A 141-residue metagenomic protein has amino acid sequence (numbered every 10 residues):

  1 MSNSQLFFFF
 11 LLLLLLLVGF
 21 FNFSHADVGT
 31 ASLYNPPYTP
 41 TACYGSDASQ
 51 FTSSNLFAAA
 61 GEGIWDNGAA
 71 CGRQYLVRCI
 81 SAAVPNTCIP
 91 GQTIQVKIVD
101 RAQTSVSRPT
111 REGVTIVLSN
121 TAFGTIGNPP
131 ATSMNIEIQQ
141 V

Functional and structural regions predicted by a protein language model:
S2-V141: Secreted/periplasmic proteins
